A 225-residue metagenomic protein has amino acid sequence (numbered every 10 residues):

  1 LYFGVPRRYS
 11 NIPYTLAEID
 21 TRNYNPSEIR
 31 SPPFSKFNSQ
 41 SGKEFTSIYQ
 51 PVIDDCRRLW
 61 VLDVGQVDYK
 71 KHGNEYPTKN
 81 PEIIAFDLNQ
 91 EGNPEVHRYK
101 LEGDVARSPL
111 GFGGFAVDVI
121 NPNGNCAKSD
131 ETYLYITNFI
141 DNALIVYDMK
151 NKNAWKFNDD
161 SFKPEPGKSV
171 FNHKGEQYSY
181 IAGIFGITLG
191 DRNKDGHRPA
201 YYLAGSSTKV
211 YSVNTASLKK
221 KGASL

Functional and structural regions predicted by a protein language model:
L1, L16, L59, I83-A85 (+5 more regions): Hydrophobic beta-strand positions in blades of beta-propellers and related beta-sheet-rich domains
L1-R8, R58-V61, V67, T132-T137 (+1 more regions): Short beta-strand elements that form the blades of beta-propeller/WD-repeat-like and other beta-sheet-rich scaffold
F3-T15, V64-T78, R192, G196-R198: Short, conserved, GDST-rich strand-edge loop motifs in beta-rich repeat architectures
P6-R8, V64, T137-I140, M149 (+4 more regions): Short loop/turn segments immediately following the C-termini of beta-strands
Y14-N25, E75-G92, L144-K152, S212: Beta-propeller blade signature
E18-K71, Y76, P81-I84, V96-G103: Blade-loop segments of beta-propeller domains
P26-E44, E91-L110, N153-S179, S217-L225: Surface-exposed loop and turn segments in beta-propeller and other repeat-based domains that flank or scaffold
Q40-L62, D104-Y133, P164-A200, S207: Beta-rich, blade/repeat-based domains predominating in secreted/periplasmic proteins but also intracellular
